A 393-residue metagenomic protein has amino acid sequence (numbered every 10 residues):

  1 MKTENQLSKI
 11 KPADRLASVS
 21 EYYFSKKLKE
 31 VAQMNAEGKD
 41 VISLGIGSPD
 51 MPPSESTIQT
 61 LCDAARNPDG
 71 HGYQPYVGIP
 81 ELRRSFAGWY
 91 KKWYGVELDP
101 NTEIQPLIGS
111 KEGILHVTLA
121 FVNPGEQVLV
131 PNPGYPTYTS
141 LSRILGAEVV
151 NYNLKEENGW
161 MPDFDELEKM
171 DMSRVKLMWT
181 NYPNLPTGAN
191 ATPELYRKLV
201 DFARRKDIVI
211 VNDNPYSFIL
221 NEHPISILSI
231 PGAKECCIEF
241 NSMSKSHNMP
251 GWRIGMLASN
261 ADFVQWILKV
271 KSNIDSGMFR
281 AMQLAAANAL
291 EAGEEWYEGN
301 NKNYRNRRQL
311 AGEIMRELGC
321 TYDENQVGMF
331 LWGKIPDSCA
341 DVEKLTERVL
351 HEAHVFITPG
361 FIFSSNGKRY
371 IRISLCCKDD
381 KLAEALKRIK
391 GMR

Functional and structural regions predicted by a protein language model:
K2, V150, E168, C339 (+2 more regions): PLP-dependent enzyme catalytic core of the Aspartate aminotransferase-like
K2-G109, H116, L290-A292, R393: N-terminal small-domain helix-loop-helix segment of the aminotransferase-like
E37, L145, R205-K206, L318 (+1 more regions): Helix C-cap/helix->beta junction micro-motif
A120-S142: Conserved PLP-anchoring active-site segment centered on the Schiff-base-forming lysine
E126, A147, R205-V209, A233-E235: A short helix->loop->beta-strand "cap" motif at the edges of active sites that frequently abuts
V150, L154-I225: Active-site phosphate-binding strand-loop segment of PLP-dependent enzymes
G232-R305, Q309-L318, M392-R393: Conserved core segment of the aminotransferase class I/II
A287, N303-G312, Y322-K334, G367: Conserved glycine-rich beta-strand-loop-beta hairpin in the small C-terminal domain of fold type I
